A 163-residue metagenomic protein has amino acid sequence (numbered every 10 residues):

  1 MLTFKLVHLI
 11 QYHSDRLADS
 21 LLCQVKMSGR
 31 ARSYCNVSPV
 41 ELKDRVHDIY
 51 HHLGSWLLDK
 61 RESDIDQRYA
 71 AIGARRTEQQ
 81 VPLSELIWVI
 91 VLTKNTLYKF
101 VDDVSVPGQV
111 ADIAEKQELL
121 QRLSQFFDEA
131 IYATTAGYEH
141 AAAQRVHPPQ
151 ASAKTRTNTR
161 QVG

Functional and structural regions predicted by a protein language model:
L2-S84: N-terminal low-complexity or simple alpha-helical regulatory segments that function as activation/interaction modules
I65-G163: Long, amphipathic alpha-helical coupling/dimerization segments that relay conformational signals between
